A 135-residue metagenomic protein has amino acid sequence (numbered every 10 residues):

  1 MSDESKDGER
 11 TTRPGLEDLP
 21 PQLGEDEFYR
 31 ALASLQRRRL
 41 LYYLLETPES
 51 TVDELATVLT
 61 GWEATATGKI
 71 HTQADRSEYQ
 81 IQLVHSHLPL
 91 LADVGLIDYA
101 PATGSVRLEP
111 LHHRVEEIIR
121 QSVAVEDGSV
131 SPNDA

Functional and structural regions predicted by a protein language model:
M1-Q36, E63-A74, V106-R107, R114-A135: Haloarchaeal acidic low-complexity proteome signature biased toward cell-envelope/secretome components but also
A31, S86-H87: Conserved hydrophobic core/spine positions of the Hanks-type protein kinase catalytic domain
S34, E46-E49: Alpha-helix boundary/capping and short turn/kink residues
R38-L44: Hydrophobic residues on short alpha-helical segments
E46, V84-H85, A92-D93: The C-terminal cap of the DNA-recognition helix in HTH/winged-HTH DNA-binding domains, marking the helix-to-coil
E54-T57: A short acidic, leucine-rich amphipathic alpha-helix
L88-A102: A short, conserved structural fragment
